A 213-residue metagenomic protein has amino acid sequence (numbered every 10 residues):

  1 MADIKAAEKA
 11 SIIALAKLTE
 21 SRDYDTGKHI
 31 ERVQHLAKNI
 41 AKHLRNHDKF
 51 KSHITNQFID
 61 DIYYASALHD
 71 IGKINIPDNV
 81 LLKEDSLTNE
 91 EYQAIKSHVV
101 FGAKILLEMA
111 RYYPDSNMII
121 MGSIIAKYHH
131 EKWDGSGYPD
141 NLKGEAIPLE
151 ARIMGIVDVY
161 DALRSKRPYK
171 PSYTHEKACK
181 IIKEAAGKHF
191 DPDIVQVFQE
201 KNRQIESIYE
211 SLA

Functional and structural regions predicted by a protein language model:
M1-K5: Heptad-repeat alpha-helical coiled-coil signal-transmission segments
K9, A16-A213: Metal-dependent catalytic cores of enzymes that make or break cyclic nucleotides and related phosphoester linkages
